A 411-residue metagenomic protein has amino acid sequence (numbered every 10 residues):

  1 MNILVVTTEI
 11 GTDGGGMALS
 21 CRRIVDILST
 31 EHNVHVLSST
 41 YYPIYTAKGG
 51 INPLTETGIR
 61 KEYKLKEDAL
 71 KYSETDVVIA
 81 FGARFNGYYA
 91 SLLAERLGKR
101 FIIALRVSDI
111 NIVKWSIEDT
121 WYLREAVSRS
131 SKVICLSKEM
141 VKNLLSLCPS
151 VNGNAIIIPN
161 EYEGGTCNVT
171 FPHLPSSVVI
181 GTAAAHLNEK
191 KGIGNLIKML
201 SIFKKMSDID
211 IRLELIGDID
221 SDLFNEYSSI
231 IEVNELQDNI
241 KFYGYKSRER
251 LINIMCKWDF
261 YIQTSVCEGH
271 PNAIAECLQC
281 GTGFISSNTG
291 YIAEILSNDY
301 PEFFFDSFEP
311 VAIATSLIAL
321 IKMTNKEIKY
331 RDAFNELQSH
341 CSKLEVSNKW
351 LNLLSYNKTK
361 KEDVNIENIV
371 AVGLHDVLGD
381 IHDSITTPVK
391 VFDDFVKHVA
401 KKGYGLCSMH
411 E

Functional and structural regions predicted by a protein language model:
L4-V6, P172-K191, I197-L200, E214: Conserved donor-binding/catalytic core segment of Leloir-type glycosyltransferases
L19, R23, Y88, L187-K204: A conserved mid-protein helix/loop that constitutes part of the nucleotide-sugar donor-binding site
S39-Y42, A183-A184, R212-E226, G244: Glycosyltransferase donor-sugar binding loop
S128-G153, Y162-G164, W350: A short, active-site helix/loop in glycosyltransferases that binds the activated sugar's phosphate group
E226-Y245: Nucleotide-activated donor-binding/catalytic signature segment of Leloir-type glycosyltransferases, i.e., the conserved
V266: Aromatic "clamp/platform" in nucleotide-sugar-dependent glycosyltransferases that forms part of the donor/acceptor
G283-S286: Short hydrophobic beta-strand element within catalytic cores of glycosyltransferases and related nucleotide-activated
N298, E302-P310, A319-N325: Conserved acidic donor-binding segment of nucleotide-sugar-dependent glycosyltransferases
